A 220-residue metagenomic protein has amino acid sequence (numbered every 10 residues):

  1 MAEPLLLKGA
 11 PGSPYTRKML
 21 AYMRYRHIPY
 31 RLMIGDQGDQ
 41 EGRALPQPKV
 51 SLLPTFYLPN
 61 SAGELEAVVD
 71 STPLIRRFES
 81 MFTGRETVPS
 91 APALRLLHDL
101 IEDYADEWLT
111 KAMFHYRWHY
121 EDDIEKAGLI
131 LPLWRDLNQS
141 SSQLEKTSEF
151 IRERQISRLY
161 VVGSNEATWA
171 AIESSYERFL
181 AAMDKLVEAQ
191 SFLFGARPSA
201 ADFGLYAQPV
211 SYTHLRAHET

Functional and structural regions predicted by a protein language model:
M1-S142, L193: GST-like domain detector, emphasizing the conserved glutathione-binding G-site in the N-terminal thioredoxin-like
P48, S175-R178, L205: Helix-boundary capping/turn motifs
E64, W169-Y176, R197-P198, D202: Amphipathic, non-membrane alpha-helical segments in soluble helical-bundle scaffolds
F82-R85, G163-A167, A189-F194: Inter-helical turn/loop segments and adjacent helix faces that build the functional surface of alpha-helical bundle
H119-E173: Divalent-metal (Mg2+/Mn2+/Ca2+)-assisted nucleotide/phosphate chemistry catalytic cores
A171-A189: Short N-terminal edge-element motif at the start of the domain
L193-Y212: GST superfamily/GST-like fold recognition
T213-T220: Conserved small/polar residues in nucleotide/adenosyl-binding loops
